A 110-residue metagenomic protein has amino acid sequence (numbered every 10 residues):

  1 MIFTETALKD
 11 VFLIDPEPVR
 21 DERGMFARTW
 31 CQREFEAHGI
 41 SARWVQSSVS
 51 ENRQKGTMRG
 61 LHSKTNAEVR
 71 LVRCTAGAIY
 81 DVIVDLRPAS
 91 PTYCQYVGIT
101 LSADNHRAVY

Functional and structural regions predicted by a protein language model:
M1-L101: Non-catalytic, conserved peripheral segments adjacent to functional cores
T100-Y110: Conserved metal-binding segment of the jelly-roll/cupin
